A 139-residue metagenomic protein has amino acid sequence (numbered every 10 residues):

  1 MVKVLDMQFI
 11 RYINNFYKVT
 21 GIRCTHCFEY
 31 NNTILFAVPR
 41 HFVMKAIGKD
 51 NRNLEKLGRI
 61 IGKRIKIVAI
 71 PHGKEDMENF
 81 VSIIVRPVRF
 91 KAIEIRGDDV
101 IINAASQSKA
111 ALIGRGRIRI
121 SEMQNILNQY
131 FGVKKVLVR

Functional and structural regions predicted by a protein language model:
M1-R139: RNA-contacting regions in translation and RNA-metabolism proteins, encompassing KH/S1 modules where present
